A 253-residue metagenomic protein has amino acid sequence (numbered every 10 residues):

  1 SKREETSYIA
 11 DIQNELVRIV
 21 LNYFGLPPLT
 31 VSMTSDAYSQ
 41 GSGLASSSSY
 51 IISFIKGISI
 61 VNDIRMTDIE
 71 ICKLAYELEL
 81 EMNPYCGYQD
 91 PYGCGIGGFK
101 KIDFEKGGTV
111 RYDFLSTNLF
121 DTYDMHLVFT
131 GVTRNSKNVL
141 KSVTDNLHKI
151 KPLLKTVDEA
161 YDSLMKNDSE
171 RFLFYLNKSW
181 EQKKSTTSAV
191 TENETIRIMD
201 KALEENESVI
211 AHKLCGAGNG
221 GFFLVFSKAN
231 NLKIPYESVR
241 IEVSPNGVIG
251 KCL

Functional and structural regions predicted by a protein language model:
S1-G25, I58-R65, K73-P84, P91-L214 (+1 more regions): C-terminal nucleotide
Q13-V17, S46, Y50, F54 (+1 more regions): Generic hydrophobic, aliphatic-rich segments that mediate packing or membrane embedding
Y23-S42, E70, L74: Glycine- and acidic-rich phosphate- and metal-coordinating loops
G41-I51, G87-K100, A217-G220: FAD-binding core of FAD-dependent oxidoreductases, characterized by glycine-rich FAD pyrophosphate-binding loops
G43-M66: DPxDG-like acidic metal-binding loop motif
